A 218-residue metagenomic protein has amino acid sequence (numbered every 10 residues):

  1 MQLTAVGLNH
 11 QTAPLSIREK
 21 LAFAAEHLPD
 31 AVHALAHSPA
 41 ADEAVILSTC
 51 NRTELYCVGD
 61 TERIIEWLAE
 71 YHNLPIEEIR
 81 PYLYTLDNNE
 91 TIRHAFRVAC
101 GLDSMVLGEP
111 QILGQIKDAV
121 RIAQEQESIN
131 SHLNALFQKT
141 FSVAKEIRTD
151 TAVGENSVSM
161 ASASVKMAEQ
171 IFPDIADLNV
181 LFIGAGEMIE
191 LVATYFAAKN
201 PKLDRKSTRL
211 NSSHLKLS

Functional and structural regions predicted by a protein language model:
M1-S104: A glycine-rich (often HGG/GG-containing) alpha/beta subdomain
Y56, V192, S218: Short glycine-/acidic-enriched loop or helix-start segments at secondary-structure transitions that form or flank
V58, T85, G154, F182 (+1 more regions): Active-site-adjacent beta-strand anchor residues
E66, G114, E190: Alpha-helical elements of the RecA-like P-loop NTPase motor core of helicases
E78-A176: Glycine/serine-rich phosphate-binding loop and adjoining beta1-alpha1 elements at the start of nucleotide-handling
A168-R209: Glycine-rich phosphate/diphosphate-binding loop of Rossmann-like nucleotide-binding domains
K206, L210-S218: Single conserved hydrophobic/aromatic residue that forms the stacking wall/gate of nucleotide- or nucleobase-binding
